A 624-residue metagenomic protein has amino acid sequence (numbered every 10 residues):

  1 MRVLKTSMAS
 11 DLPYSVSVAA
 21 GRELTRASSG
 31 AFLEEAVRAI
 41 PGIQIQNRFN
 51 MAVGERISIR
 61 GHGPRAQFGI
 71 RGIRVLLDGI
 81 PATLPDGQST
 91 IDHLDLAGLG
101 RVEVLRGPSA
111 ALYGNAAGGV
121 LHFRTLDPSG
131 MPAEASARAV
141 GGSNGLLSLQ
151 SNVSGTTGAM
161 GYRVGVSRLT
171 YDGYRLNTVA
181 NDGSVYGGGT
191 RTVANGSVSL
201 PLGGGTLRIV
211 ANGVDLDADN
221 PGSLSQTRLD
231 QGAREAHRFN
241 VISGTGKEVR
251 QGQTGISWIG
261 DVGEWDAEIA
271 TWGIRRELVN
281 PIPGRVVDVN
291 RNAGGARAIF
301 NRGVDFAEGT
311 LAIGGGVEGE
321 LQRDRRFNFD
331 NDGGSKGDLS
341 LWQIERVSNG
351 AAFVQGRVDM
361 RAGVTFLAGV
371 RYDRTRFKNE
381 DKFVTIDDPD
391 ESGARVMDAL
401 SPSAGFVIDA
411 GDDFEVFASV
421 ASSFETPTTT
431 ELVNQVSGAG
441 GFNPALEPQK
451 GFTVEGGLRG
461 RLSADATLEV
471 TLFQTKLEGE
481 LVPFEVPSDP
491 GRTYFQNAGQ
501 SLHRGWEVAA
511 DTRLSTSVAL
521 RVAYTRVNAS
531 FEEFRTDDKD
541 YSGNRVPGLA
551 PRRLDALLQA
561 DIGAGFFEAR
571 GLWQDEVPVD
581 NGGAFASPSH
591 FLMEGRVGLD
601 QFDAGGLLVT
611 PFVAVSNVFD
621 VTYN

Functional and structural regions predicted by a protein language model:
M1-R26, E34, D261: Short, acidic, small-residue-rich periplasmic hinge/interaction motif at the N-terminus of Gram-negative outer-membrane
A36, P64, I73, I80-R106: Short acidic/polar hinge/loop motifs at secondary-structure boundaries that mediate gating or recognition
P108-A110, V120, T125-T156, V166 (+3 more regions): Short strand-turn segments of transmembrane beta-barrel domains in outer membranes, especially the first one or two
G141-T170, A180-P221, E248-G252, I256 (+8 more regions): Transmembrane beta-barrel wall of Gram-negative outer-membrane proteins
S154, M160, S199-G203, N212 (+5 more regions): Conserved C-terminal beta-signal and adjacent last beta-strands/turns of outer-membrane beta-barrel proteins
L200, V210-N212, F306-E320, Q343-L477 (+3 more regions): Structural signature of Gram-negative outer-membrane beta-barrels, strongest in the C-terminal barrel of TonB-dependent
S257, E264-N280, D409, E415-A421 (+3 more regions): Membrane-embedded beta-barrel scaffold of Gram-negative outer-membrane proteins
N301-R302, I313, F366, E469 (+2 more regions): Gram-negative outer-membrane beta-barrel transporters
